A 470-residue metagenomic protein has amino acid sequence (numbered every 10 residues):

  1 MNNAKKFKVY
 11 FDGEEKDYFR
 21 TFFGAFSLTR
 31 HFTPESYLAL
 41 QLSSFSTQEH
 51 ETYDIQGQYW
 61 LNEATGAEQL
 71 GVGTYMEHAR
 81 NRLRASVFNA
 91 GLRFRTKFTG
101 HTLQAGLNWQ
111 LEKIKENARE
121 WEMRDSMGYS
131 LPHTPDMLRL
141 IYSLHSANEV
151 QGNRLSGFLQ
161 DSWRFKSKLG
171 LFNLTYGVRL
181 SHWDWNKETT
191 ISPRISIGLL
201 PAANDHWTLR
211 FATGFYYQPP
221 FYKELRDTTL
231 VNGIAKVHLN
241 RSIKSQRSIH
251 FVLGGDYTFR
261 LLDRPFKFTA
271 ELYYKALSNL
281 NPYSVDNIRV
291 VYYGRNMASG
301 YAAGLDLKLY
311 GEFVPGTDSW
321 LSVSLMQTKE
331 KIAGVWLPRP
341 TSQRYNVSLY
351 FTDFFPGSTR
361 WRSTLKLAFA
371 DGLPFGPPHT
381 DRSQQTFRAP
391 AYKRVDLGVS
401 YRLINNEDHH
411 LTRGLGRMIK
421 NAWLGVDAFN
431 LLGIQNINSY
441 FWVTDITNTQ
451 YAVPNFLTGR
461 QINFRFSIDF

Functional and structural regions predicted by a protein language model:
N2-K6, A202-F251, P265, L272-Y292 (+2 more regions): Surface-exposed extracellular loop regions of Gram-negative outer-membrane beta-barrel proteins, predominantly
Y18-F22, R84-F88, Q151-L155, T189-I191 (+7 more regions): Residues that define the transmembrane beta-barrel architecture of outer-membrane proteins
Y18-N186, T269-L272, W320: Face-selective signature of the C-terminal outer-membrane beta-barrel domain
H31-Y37, K97-T102, F165-F172, A202-W207 (+4 more regions): Short loop/turn motifs that connect adjacent beta-strands in outer-membrane beta-barrel proteins
Y37-Y53, S242-Y301, L424-F429: Membrane-embedded beta-barrel scaffold of Gram-negative outer-membrane proteins
S44-Q48, F98, W109-K115, L155 (+12 more regions): Transmembrane beta-strands of outer-membrane beta-barrel pores
F165-L169, Y273-A276, R295-P377: Gram-negative outer-membrane beta-barrel transporters
F369-P378, Y401-F470: C-terminal beta-signal and adjacent terminal beta-strands/loops of Gram-negative outer-membrane beta-barrel proteins
